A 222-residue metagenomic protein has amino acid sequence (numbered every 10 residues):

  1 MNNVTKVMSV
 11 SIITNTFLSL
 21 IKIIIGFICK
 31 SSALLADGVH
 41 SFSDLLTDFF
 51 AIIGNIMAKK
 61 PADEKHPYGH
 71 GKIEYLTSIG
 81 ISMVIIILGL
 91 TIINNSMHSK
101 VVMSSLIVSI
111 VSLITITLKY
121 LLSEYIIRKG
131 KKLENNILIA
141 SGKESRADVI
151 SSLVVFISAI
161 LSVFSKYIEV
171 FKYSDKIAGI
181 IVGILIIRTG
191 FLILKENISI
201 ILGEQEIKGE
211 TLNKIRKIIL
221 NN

Functional and structural regions predicted by a protein language model:
M1-G209, N213-K217: Alpha-helical transmembrane cores and adjacent cytosolic helix/loop segments of polytopic membrane transporters
L220-N222: Short secondary-structure junctions
